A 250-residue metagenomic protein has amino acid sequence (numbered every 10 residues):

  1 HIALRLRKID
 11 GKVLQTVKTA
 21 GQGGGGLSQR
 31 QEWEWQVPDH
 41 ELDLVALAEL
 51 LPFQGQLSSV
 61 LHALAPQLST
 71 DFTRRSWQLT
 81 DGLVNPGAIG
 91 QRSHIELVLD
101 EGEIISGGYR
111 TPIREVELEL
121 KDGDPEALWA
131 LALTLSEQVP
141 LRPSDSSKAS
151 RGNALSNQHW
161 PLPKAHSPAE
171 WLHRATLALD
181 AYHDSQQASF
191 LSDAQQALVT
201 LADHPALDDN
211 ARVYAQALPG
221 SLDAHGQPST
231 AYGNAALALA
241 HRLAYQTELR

Functional and structural regions predicted by a protein language model:
H1-R250: Phosphate-end processing signature that detects enzymes handling 5′-triphosphorylated RNA and polyphosphate
